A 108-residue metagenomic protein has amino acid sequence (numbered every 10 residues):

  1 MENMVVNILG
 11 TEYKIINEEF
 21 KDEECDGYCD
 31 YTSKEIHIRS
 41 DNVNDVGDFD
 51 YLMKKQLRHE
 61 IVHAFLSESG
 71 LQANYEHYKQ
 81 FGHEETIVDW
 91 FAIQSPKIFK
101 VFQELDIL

Functional and structural regions predicted by a protein language model:
M1-Y51, E68-L108: Metalloprotease/metallohydrolase-associated module, dominated by Zn2+-dependent proteases
K55-S67: Active-site recognition of the HExxH zinc-binding catalytic motif
